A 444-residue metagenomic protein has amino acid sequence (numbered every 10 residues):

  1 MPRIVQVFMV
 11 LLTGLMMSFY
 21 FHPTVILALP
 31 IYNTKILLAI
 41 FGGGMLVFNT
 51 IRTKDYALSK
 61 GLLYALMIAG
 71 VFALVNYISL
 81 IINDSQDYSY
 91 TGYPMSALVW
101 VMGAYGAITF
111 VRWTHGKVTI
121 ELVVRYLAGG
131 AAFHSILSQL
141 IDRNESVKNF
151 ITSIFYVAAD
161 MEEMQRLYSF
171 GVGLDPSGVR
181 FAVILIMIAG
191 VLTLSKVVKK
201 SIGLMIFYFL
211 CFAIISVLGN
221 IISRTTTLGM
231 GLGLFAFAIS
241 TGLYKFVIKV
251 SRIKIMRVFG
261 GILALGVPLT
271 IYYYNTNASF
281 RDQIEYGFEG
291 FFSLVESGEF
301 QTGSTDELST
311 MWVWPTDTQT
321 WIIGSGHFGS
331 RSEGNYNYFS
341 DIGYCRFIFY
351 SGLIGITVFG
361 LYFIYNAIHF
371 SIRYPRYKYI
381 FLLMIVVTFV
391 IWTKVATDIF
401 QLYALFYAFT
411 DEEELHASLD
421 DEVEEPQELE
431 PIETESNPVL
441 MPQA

Functional and structural regions predicted by a protein language model:
M1-T53, L74-S79, L402-Y403: N-terminal signal-anchor transmembrane segment
L11-L15, Y208-F212, I368-A404: Loop-to-helix entry and N-terminal half of a specific, functionally important transmembrane alpha helix in multi-pass
L66-V71, D84-R112, L122-Y126: Aromatic-anchored transmembrane helix interface
E121-N149, V172-I221, T227-S240: Alpha-helical transmembrane segments of multi-pass inner-membrane proteins
D142, A238-S293: A membrane-periplasm/extracellular boundary helix in multi-pass inner-membrane enzymes that assemble envelope glycans
K148-T152, D282-S351: Long extracytoplasmic/lumenal interhelical loops at the membrane interface of multi-pass membrane proteins
I188-V191, L234-F235, Y379-F389, V395-A444: Transmembrane alpha-helices of multi-pass inner-membrane enzymes
F235, L243, Y350-F389, M441: Hydrophobic transmembrane alpha-helices and their immediate junctions
